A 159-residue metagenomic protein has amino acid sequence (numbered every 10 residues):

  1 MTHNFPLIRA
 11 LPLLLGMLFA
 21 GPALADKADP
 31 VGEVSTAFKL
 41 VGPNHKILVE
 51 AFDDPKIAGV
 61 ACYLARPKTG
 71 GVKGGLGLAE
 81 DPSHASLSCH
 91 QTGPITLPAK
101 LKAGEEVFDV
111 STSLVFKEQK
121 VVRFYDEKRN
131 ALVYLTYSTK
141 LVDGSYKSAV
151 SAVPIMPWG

Functional and structural regions predicted by a protein language model:
M1-P12: Bacterial N-terminal signal peptides that target proteins for export
A20-P22: N-terminal signal peptide c-region/cleavage motif recognized by signal peptidases
K27-S88: N-terminal secretory signal peptides
A51-D53, Y125, S138: Short, low-complexity Ser/Thr-rich regulatory SLiMs
P55-A58, E127-A131: Short, solvent-exposed coil/turn segments at beta-strand boundaries
A61-Y125: Mature extracytoplasmic domains of secretory-pathway proteins
K128-G159: C-terminal partner/receptor-binding element of secreted or periplasmic proteins
